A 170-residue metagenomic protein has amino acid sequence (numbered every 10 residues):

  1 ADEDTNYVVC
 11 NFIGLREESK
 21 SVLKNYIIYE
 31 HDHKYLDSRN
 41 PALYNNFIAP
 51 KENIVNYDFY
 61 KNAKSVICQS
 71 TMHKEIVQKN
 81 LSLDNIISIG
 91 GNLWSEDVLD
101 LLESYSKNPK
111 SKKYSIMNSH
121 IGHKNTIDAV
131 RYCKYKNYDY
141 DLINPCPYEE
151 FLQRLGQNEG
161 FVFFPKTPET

Functional and structural regions predicted by a protein language model:
A1-E17, S21-V22, D139: N-terminal pre-catalytic "stem/leader" segment of glycosyltransferase-like enzymes
N6-V9, V22-P50, I67: Active-site proximal beta-strand in glycosyltransferases
I13-L15, K34, M72-K74: Alpha-helix capping/helix-boundary segments
Y44-V66, E75: Membrane-proximal helix-turn-helix segments that form the acceptor-binding/catalytic region of lipid-linked
K61-I86, N125: A short, active-site helix/loop in glycosyltransferases that binds the activated sugar's phosphate group
M72, N92-L93: Carbohydrate-associated surface elements
L93-F151: Conserved catalytic-core segment of nucleotide-activated headgroup transferases in glycan assembly
G156-P168: Acidic donor-binding loop of glycosyltransferase active sites
